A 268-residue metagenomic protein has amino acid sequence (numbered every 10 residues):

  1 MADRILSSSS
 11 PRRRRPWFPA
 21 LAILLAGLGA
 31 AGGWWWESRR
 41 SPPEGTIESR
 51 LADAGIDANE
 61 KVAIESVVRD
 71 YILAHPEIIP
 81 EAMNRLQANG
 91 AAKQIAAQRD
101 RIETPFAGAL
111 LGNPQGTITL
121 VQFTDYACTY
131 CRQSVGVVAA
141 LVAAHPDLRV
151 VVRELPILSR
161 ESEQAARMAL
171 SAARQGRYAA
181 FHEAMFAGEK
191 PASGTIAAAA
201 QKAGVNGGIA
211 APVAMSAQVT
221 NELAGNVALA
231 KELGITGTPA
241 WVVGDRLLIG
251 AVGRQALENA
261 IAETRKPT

Functional and structural regions predicted by a protein language model:
A2-L158, M215, V219-G237, K266-T268: Extracytoplasmic thiol/disulfide redox context detector
P16, P156-T268: Cysteine-centric redox/oxidoreductase cores and disulfide-bonded domains
